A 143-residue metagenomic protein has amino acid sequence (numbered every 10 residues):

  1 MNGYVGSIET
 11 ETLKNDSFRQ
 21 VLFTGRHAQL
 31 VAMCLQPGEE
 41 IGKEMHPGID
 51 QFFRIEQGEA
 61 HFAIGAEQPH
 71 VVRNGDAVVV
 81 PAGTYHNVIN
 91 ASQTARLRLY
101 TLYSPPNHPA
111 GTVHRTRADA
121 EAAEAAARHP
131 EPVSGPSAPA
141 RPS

Functional and structural regions predicted by a protein language model:
M1-Q29, G42, R73, H114-S143: A short, N-terminal "cap"/entry segment at the start of jelly-roll beta-barrel domains of the cupin/DSBH fold
C34-Q36, M45-F62, L102-S104: Short, conserved beta-strand element in jelly-roll/cupin
F52, T94-A110: A short hydrophobic beta-strand segment most commonly corresponding to one strand of the jelly-roll/cupin
A66-A82: Short acidic-glycine-tyrosine-enriched beta hairpin
I89-A91: Asparagine-centered strand-capping/turn motif at beta-strand->loop junctions
